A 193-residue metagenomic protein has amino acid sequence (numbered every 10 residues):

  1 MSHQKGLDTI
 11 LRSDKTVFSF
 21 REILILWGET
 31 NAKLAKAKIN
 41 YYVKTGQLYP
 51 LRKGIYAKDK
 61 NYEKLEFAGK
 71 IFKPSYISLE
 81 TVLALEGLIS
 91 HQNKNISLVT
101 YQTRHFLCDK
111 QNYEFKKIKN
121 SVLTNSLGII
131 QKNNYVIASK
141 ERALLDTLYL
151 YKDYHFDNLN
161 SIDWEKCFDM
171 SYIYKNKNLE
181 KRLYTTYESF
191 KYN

Functional and structural regions predicted by a protein language model:
M1-P74: Short beta-edge/loop segments at beta->alpha junctions of small alpha/beta modules that act as binding/recognition
D59-N193: Nucleic-acid-binding surface
